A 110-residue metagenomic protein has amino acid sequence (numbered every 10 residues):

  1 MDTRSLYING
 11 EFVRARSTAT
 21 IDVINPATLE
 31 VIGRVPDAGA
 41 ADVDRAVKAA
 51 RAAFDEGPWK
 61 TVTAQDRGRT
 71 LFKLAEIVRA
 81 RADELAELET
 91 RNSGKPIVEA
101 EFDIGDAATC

Functional and structural regions predicted by a protein language model:
M1-V35, D66-R69, K73: Terminal low-complexity tails and localization/encapsulation signals of metabolic enzymes
I32-C110: Glycine-rich loop-to-alpha-helix module at the N-terminal edge of alpha/beta enzyme cores
